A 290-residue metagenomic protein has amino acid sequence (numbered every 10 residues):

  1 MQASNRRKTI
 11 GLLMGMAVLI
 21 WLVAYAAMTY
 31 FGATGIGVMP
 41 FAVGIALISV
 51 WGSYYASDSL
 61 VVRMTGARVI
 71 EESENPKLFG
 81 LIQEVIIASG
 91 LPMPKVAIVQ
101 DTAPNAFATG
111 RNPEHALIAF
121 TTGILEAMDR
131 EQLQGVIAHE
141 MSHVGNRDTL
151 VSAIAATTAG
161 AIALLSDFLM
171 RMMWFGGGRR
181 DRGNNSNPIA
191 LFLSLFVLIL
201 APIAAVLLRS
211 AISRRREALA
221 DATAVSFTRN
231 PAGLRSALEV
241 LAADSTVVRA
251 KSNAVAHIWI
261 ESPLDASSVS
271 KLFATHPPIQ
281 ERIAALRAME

Functional and structural regions predicted by a protein language model:
M1-V18, Y30-T34, V38-P40, I45-F192 (+1 more regions): Polar-ligand-bearing catalytic/cofactor-coordination segments of membrane-embedded or membrane-tethered inner-membrane
L22-M28: Alpha-helical phosphate/pyrophosphate-handling elements in metalloenzyme active cores
F196, L200: Divalent metal-dependent catalytic cores for phosphoryl transfer on phosphate-bearing substrates
